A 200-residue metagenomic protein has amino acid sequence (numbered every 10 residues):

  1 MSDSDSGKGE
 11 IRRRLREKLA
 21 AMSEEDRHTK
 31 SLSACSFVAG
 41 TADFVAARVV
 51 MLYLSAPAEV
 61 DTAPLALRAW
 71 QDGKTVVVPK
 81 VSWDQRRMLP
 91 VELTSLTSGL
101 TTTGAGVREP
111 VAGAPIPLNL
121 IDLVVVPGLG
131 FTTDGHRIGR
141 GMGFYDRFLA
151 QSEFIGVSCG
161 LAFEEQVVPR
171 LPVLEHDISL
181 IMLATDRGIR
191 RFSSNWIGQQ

Functional and structural regions predicted by a protein language model:
M1-R13, E17-A21, D72, V111 (+3 more regions): Surface-exposed, charge/polar-rich loops and edge strands
S2-L120: N-terminal active-site beta-alpha-beta segment that forms phosphate/nucleotide-binding and substrate-recognition loops
F37, R137-I138: Short linear sequence motifs
